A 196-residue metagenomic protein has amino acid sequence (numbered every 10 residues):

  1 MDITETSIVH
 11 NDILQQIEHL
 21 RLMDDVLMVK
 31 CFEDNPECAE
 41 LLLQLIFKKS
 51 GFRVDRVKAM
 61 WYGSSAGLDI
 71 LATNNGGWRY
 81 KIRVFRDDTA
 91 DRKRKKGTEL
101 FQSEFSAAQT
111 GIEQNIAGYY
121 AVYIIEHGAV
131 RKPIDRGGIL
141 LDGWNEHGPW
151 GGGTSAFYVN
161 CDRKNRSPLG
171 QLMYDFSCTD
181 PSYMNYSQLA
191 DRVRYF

Functional and structural regions predicted by a protein language model:
M1-F196: Elongated, amphipathic alpha-helical interaction scaffolds
